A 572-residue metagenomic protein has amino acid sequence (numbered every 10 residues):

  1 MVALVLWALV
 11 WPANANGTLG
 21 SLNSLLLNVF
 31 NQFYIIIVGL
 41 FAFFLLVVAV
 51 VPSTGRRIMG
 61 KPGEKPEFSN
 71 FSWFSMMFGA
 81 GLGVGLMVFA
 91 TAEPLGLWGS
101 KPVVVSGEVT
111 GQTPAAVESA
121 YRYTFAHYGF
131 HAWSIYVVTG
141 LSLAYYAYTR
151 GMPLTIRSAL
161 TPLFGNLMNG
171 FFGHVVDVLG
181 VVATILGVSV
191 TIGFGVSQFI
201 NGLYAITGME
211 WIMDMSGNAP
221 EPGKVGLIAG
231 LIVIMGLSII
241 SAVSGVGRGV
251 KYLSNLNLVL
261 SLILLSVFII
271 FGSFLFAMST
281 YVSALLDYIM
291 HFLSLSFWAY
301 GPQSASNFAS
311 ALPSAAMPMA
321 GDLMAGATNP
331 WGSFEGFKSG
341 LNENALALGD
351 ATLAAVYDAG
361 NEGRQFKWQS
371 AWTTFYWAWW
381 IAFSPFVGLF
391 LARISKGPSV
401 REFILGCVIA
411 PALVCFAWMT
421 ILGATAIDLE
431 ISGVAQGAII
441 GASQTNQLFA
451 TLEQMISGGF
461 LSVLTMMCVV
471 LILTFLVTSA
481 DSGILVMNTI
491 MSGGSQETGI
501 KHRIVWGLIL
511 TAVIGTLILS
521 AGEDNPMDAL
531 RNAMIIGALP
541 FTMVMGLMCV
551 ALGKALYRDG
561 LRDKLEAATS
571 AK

Functional and structural regions predicted by a protein language model:
M1, V29-I37, K65-L86, G173-V181 (+3 more regions): Alpha-helical transmembrane segments and their helix-start/interface "positive-inside/aromatic belt" motifs in integral
M1-A115, T149, V243, S266 (+2 more regions): N-terminal alpha-helical transmembrane segments of multi-pass membrane transport and channel/translocase proteins
M1-L9, A42-V47, L82-L86, A126-S197 (+6 more regions): Helix-loop-helix module between adjacent transmembrane segments
P12-L27, V48-E67, S119-H127, L141-M152 (+5 more regions): Membrane-water interface regions at transmembrane-helix termini and the short interhelical loops of multi-pass membrane
G17-N23, V51-N70, L95-R122, Y145-F171 (+6 more regions): Flexible loop linkers connecting adjacent transmembrane helices in multi-pass alpha-helical membrane transporters
Q32, N70, E108-A120, M168-V178 (+4 more regions): Membrane-interface alpha-helices at helix entry/exit sites of multi-pass transporters
F33-V50, S261-F268, G272, V414-A424 (+3 more regions): Hydrophobic alpha-helical segments of multi-pass membrane transport proteins
G180-P398, E402-G406, A410-M466, L471 (+1 more regions): Membrane-embedded translocation segments of transport machinery
